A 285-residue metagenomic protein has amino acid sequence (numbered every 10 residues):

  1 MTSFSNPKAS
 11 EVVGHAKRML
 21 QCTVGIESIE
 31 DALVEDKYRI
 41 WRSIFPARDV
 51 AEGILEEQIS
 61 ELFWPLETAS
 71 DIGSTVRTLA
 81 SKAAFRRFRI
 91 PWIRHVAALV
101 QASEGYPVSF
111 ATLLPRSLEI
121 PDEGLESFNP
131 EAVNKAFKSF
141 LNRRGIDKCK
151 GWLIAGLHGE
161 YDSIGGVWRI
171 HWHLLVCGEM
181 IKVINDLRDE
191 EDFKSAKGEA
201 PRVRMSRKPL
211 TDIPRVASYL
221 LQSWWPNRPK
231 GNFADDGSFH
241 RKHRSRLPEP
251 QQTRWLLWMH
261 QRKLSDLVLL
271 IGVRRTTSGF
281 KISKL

Functional and structural regions predicted by a protein language model:
M1-W168, G178-L285: Right-hand nucleic-acid polymerase module
